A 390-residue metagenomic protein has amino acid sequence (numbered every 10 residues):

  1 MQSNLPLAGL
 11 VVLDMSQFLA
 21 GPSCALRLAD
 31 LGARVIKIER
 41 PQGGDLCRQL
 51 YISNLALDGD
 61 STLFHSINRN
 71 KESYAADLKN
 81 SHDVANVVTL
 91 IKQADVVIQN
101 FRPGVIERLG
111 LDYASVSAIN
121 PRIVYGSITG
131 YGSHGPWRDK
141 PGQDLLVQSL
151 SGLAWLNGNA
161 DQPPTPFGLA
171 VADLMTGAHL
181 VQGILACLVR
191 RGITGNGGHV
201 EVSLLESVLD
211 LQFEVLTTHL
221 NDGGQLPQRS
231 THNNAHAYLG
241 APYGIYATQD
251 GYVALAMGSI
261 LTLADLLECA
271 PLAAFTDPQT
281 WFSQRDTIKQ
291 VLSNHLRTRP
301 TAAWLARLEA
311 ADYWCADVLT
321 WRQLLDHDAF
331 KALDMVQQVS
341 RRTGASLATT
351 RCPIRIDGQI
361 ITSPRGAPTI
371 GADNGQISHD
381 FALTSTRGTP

Functional and structural regions predicted by a protein language model:
M1-L10, G240, I245-A247, Q323-P390: Terminal low-complexity tails and localization/encapsulation signals of metabolic enzymes
M1-N196, P227-T231, T369, D373-P390: N-terminal helix-loop segment corresponding to the beta1-alpha1 unit of nucleotide/adenylate-binding folds
V35, E309-Q323, T384-T386: Short, well-structured beta-strand/strand-turn elements
Q42, Y131-G132, L204-L209, D250-Y252 (+2 more regions): Glycine-rich beta-alpha junction loops
R48-Y51, H219-T231, H327-R341: Short, surface-exposed loop/helix-turn segments at secondary-structure junctions that function as lids/hinges flanking
P164-M175, G197-H199, S230-N234, A241 (+3 more regions): A short glycine-threonine-serine/GTX helix/turn-capping micro-motif
G177-G197, D210-G224, A264-P271: Oxidoreductase and adenylate-handling cofactor-binding alpha/beta cores
H236-A311, C315: Aromatic-enriched alpha-helical interface/lid elements that frame and gate functional surfaces
